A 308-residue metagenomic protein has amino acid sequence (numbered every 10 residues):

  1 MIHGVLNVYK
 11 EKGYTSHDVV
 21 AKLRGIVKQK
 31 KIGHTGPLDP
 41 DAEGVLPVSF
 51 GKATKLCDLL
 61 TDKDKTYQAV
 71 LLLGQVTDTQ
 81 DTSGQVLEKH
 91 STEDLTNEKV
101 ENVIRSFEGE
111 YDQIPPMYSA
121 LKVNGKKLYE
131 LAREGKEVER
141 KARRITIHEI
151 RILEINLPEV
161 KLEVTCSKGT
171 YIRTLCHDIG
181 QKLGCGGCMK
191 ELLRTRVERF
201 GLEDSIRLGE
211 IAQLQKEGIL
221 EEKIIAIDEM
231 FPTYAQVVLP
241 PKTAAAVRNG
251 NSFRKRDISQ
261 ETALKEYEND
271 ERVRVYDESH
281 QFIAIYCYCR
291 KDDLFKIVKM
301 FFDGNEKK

Functional and structural regions predicted by a protein language model:
M1-K12, H17-L38, A42-V45, E98 (+2 more regions): Accessory RNA 3′-end/elbow-binding domains used by RNA modification enzymes
M1-S167, H177-I206: Catalytic cores of RNA-modifying enzymes
Y171: Conserved glycine(s) of the Walker
